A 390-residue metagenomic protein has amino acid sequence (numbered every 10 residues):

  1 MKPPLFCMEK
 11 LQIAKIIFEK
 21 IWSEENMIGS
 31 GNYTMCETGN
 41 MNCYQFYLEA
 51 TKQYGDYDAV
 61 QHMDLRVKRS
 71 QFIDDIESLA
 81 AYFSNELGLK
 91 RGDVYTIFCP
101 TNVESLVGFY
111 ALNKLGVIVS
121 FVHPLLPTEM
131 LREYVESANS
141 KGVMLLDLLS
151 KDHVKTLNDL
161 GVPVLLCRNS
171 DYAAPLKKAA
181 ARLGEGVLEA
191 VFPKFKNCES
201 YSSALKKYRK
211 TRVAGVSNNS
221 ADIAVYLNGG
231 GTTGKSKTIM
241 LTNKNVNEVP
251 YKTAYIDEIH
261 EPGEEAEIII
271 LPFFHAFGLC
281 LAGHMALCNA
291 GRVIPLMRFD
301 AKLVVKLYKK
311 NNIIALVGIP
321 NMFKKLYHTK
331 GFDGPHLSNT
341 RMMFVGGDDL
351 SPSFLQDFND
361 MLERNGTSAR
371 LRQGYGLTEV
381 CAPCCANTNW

Functional and structural regions predicted by a protein language model:
M1-E86, R91, D171-K196, R212-S217: N-lobe entry segment of adenylate-forming
F6-C7, K114-S203: Structural core segment of the AMP-binding/adenylate-forming
G39, L65, A80-E129, I270: Conserved AMP-binding/adenylate-forming
E86-K90, Y208-A221, Y226-I269, G291: Conserved adenylate-forming
C99, V117-V135, D147-S150, G291-N311 (+1 more regions): ATP-dependent adenylate-forming carboxylate-activation enzymes
Y110-L115, S137, H275, M285-C288: Short hydrophobic alpha-helices that are characteristic scaffold elements of the AMP-binding
N247-A266, F274-A315, T329-K330: Conserved AMP-binding/adenylation subdomain of ANL enzymes
I314-V317, Y327-W390: Gly/Ser/Thr-rich phosphate-binding loop
